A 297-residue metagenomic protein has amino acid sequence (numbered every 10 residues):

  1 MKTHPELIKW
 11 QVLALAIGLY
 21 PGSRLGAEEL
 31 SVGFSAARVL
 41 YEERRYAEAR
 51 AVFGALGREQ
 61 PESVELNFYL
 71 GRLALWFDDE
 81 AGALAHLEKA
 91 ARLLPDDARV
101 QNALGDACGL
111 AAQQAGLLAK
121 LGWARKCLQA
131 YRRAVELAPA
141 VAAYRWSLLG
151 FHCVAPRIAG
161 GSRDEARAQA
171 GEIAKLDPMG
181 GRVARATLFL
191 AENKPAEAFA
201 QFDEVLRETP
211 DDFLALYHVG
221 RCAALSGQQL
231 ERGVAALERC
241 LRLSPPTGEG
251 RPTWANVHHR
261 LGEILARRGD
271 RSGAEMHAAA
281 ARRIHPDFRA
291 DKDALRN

Functional and structural regions predicted by a protein language model:
R38, R72, D106, Q113 (+5 more regions): Residue-level recognition of tetratricopeptide repeat
E42-E43, W76-F77, L110-Q114, V154-A155 (+3 more regions): Register position in tetratricopeptide repeats
E59, R92-R99, R132-V141, I173-G180 (+1 more regions): Flexible helix-coil transition and linker loops at the boundaries of alpha-helical arrays
L66, V100, Y144, G181-V183 (+4 more regions): TPR alpha-solenoid repeat register
